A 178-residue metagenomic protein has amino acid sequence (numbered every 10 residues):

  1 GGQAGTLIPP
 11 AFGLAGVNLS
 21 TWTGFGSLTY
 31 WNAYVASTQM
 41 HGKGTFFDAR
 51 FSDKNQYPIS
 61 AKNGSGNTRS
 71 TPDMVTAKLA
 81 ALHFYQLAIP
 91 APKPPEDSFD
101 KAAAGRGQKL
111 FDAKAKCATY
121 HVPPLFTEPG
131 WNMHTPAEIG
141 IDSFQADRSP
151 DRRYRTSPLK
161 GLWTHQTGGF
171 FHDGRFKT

Functional and structural regions predicted by a protein language model:
G1-T178: Periplasmic c-type cytochrome electron-transfer domains
